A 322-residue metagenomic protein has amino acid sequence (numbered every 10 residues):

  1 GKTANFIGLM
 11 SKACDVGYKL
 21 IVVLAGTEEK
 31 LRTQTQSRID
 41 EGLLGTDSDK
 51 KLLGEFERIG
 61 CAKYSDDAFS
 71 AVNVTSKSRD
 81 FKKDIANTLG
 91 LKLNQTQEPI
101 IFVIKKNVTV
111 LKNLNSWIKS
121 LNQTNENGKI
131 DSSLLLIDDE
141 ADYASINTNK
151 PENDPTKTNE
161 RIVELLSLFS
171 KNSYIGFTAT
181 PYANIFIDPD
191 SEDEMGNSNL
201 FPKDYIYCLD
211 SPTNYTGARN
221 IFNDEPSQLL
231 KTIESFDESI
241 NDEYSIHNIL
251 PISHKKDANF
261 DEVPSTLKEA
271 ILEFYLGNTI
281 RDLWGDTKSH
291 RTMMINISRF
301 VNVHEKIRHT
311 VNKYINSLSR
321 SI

Functional and structural regions predicted by a protein language model:
T3-S11: Motif I (Walker A/P-loop) of helicase-class P-loop NTPases
D15-V16, L93-Q95, E126-I130, L166-S170 (+2 more regions): Conserved catalytic network of the ASCE P-loop NTPase/AAA+ motor domain
G17-G60, R299-F300: Conserved Walker A/P-loop ATP-binding site and its immediately adjacent core in helicase/helicase-like ATPase domains
E28-L31, V108-V110, D142-Y143, T180-N184 (+2 more regions): Conserved nucleotide-binding/hydrolysis micro-motifs of P-loop NTPases
L31, T96-W117, H247-I315: P-loop NTPase catalytic cores that bind/hydrolyze ATP
D47-K82, T124-A141, P151, W284-I322: Conserved C-terminal RecA-like helicase domain
K50-S65, S132-D138, N147-W284, T292-M294: Conserved P-loop NTPase catalytic core
F69-S133, S145-L165: Conserved RecA-like ASCE ATPase "motif II neighborhood" in helicase/translocase motors
